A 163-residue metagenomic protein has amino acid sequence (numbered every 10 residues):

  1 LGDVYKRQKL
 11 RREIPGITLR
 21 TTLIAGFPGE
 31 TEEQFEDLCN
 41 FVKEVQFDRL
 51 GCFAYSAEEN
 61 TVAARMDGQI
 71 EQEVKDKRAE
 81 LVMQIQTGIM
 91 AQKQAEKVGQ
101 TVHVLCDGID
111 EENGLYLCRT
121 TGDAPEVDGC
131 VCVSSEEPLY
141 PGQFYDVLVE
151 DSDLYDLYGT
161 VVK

Functional and structural regions predicted by a protein language model:
L1-Y5: Short, small-residue-biased leader/transition segments that mark boundaries at the very start of proteins
K6-T61, L81-M90: Conserved C-terminal portion of the radical SAM core fold that forms the substrate/S-adenosylmethionine-binding
R65-K163: Terminal RNA-binding accessory module
